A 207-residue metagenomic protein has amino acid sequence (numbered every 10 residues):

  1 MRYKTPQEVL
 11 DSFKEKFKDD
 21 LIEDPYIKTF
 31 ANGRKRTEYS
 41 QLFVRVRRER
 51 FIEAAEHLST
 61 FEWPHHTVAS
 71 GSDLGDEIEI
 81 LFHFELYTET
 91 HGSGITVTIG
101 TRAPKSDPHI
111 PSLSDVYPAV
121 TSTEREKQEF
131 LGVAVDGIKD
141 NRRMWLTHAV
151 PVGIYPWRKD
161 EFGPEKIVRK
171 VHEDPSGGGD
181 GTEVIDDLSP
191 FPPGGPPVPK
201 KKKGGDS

Functional and structural regions predicted by a protein language model:
M1-S207: Terminal low-complexity/charged segments
